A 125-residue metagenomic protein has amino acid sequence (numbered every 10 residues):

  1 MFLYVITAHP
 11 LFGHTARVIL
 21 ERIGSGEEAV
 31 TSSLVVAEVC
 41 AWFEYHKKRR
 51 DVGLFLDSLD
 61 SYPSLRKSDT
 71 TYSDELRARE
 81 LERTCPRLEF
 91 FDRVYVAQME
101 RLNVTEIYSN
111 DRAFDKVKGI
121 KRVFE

Functional and structural regions predicted by a protein language model:
M1-T31, E44-L54: Short, well-structured N-terminal submotif of metal-dependent ribonuclease cores
F2, V36, F114-D115: A generic structural signal for short hydrophobic patches within well-formed alpha-helices
L3-T7, F43, P63-S64, E82-C85: Short amphipathic alpha-helical interaction patches enriched in hydrophobic/aromatic residues with interspersed Lys/Arg
Y4, T31-S32, L88-E89, D111 (+1 more regions): Histidine- and aromatic-rich ligand-binding microenvironments
D57-T70, C85, D115-E125: Internal alpha/beta domain cores that form substrate/cofactor-binding pockets in large enzymes and binding proteins
L65-T105: Active-site neighborhoods of divalent-metal-dependent phosphate/nucleic-acid chemistry enzymes
V96-A97, R101-E125: Acidic, PIN/NYN-like endoribonuclease modules and their adjacent C-terminal/linker elements
